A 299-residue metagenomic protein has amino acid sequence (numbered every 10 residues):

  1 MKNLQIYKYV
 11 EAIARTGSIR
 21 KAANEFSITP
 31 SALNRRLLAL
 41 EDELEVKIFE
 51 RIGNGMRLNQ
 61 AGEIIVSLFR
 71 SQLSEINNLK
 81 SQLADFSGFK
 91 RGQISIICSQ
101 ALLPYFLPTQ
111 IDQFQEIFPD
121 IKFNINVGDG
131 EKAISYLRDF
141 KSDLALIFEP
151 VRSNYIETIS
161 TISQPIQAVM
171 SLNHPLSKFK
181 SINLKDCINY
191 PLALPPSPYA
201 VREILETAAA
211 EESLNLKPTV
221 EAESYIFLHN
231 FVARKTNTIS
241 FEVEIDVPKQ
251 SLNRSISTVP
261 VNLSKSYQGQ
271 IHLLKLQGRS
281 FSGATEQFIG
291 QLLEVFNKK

Functional and structural regions predicted by a protein language model:
I6-Y7, E43-L44, I65-S87: Alpha-helical linker/hinge and terminal dimerization helices associated with HTH transcriptional regulators
E11-T29: Short helix-boundary/capping micro-motifs
E41-L58: A short LG(V/I)-centered, amphipathic sequence patch enriched for acidic residue(s) preceding the LG motif
G88, I156-L192: Flexible hinge/capping segments at coil-to-helix
R91-S153, A222: Central regulatory/effector-binding core of bacterial HTH transcription factors
F106, T258-K299: A late-sequence structural motif
N154-S160, Q164, I226-Q277: Beta-alpha-beta core module
P191-E212, V243, F281-G290: Secondary-structure junction motif
